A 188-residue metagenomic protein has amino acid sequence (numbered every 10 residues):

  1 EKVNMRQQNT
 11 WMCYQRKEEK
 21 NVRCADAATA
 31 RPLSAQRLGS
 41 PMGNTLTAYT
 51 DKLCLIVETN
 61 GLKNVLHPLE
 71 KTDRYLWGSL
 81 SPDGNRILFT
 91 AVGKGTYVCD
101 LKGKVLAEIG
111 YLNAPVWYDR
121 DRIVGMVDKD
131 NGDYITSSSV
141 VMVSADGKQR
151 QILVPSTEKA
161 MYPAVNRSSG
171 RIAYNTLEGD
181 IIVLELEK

Functional and structural regions predicted by a protein language model:
E1-K188: Sequence signature of WD/YWTD-type beta-propeller architectures
